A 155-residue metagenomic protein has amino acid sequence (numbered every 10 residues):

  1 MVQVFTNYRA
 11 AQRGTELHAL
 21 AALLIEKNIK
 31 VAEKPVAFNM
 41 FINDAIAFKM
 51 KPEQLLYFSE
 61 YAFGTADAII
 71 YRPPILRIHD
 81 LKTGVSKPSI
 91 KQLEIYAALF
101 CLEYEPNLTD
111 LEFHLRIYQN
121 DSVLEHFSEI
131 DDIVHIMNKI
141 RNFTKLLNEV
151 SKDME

Functional and structural regions predicted by a protein language model:
M1-T65: Metal-dependent nuclease catalytic cores that hydrolyze phosphodiester bonds in DNA/RNA, characterized by
V2-V4, V31, V36, V85 (+3 more regions): Extended aliphatic helical segments
I25, I29, Y104-E105, N148: Secondary-structure transition/hinge residues
L56-N138: Nucleic-acid nuclease catalytic cores
N138-L146: Internal, Lys/Arg-enriched amphipathic helical interaction segments that engage polyanionic partners
K145-E155: Accessory terminal regions of nucleic-acid processing enzymes
